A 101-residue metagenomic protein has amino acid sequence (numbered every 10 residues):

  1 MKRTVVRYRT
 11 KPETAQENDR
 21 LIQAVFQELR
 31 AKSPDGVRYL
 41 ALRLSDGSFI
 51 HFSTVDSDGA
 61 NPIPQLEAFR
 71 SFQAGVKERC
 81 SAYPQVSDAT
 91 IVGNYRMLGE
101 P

Functional and structural regions predicted by a protein language model:
K2-R9, I50-F52: Active-site-flanking beta-strand signature of metal-NTP-handling nucleotidyl enzymes and homologous cyclase-like
R3, R38-Y39: Short hydrophobic/aromatic beta-strand element in the GNAT-like acyltransferase core that lines or flanks the acyl-donor
R7, D88-I91: Short amphipathic
R9-R20: Short, surface-exposed ligand-recognition loops at beta-strand->loop->(often short) alpha-helix junctions that present
T10-P12, V55-S57, G93: Non-catalytic surface loops within mature trypsin-like serine protease
A24, E28-R38, T54-D88: An amphipathic, aromatic/His-enriched active-site/gating alpha helix that lines ligand/cofactor pockets
A41-D46: A short beta-turn/loop motif at secondary-structure boundaries
T90-P101: Short, low-order "capping/linker" segments at domain edges
